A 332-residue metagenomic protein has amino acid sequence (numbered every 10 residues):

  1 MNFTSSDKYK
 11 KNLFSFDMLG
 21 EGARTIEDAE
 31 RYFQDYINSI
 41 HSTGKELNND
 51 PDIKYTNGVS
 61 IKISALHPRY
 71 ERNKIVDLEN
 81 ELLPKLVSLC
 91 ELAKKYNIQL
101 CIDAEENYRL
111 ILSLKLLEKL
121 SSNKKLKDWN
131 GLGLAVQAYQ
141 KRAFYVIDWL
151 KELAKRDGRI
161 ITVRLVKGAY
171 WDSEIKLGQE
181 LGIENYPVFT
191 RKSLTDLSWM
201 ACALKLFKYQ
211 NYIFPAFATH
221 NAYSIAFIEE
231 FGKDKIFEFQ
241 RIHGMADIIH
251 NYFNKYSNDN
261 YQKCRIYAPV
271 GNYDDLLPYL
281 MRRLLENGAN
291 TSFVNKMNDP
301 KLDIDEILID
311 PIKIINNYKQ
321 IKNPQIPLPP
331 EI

Functional and structural regions predicted by a protein language model:
M1-I332: Positively charged, amphipathic and often flexible ligand-engagement surfaces
